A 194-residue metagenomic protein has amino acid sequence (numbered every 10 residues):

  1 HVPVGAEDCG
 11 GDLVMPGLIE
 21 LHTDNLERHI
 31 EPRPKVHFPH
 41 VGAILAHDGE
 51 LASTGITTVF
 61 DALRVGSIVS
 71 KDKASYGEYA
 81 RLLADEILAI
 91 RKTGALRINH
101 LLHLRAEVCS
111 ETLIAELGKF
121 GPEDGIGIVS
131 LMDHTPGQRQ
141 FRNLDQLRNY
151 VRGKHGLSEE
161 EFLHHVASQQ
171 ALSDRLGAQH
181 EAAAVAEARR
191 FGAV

Functional and structural regions predicted by a protein language model:
H1-M15: Histidine-rich, glycine-flanked metal-binding segment
V4, T57, G127: Conserved acidic residues
G5, L21-N25, V59-R64, R91-G94 (+2 more regions): Short amphipathic alpha-helical segments, especially helix-boundary/capping motifs
A6-D8, A46, A89: Short, well-ordered helical secondary-structure segments
D8-C9, P39, N143: Poly-acidic low-complexity segments
G10, G17-L18, A62, R105 (+1 more regions): Fold-independent oxyanion-binding glycine-rich loops and adjacent beta-strand/coil segments at enzyme active sites
D12-L82: Metal-associated gating/positioning segment near the N- to mid-region
V69, K73-A74, E78-V194: Metal-coordinating catalytic core of metallo-dependent amide/deamination hydrolases
